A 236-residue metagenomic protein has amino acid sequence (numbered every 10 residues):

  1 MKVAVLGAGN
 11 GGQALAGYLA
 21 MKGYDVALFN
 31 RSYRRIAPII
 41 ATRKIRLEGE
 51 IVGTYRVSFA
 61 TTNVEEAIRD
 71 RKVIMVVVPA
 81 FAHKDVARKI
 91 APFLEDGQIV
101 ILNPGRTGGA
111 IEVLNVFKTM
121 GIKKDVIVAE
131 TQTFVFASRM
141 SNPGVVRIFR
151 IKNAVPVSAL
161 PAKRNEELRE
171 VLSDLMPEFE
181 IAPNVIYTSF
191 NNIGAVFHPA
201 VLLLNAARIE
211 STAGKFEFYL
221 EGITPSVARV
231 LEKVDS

Functional and structural regions predicted by a protein language model:
M1-L47: NAD(P)+-binding Rossmann beta1-loop-alpha1 motif at the extreme N-terminus of oxidoreductases
G23, R71, E95-G97, D125 (+1 more regions): A general structural motif
R43-V57, D125: Short mixed-charge
I51-I101: Rossmann-like NAD(P)-binding element
E65-I68, F134-R139, F190: A short acidic, often aromatic-flanked loop/helix-cap motif at beta-alpha or helix-coil junctions that lines enzyme
A80-N142: Rossmann-like NAD(P)(H) cofactor-binding subdomain of soluble oxidoreductases
N153-S236: Active-site-lining helix/loop region of Rossmann-like oxidoreductase modules
